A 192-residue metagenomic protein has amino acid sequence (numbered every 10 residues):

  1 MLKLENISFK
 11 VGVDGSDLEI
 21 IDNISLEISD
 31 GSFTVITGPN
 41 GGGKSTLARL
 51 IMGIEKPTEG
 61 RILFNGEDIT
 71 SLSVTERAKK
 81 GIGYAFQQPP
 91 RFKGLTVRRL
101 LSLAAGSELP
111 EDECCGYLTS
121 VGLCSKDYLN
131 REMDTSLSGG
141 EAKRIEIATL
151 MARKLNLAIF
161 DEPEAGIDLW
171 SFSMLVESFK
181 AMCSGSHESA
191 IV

Functional and structural regions predicted by a protein language model:
T37-P39: The feature captures the beta-strand-to-loop junction immediately N-terminal to the Walker
M52: Helix-to-loop junction immediately C-terminal to a conserved catalytic motif
G60-E67, K80, E113: Conserved ABC transporter NBD signature motif
D68-G83: ABC ATPase NBD coupling module
Q88, G94-E113: Q-loop/switch helix immediately C-terminal to the Walker
L150-M151: ABC ATPase C-loop
E162-P163, W170: Walker B catalytic motif
